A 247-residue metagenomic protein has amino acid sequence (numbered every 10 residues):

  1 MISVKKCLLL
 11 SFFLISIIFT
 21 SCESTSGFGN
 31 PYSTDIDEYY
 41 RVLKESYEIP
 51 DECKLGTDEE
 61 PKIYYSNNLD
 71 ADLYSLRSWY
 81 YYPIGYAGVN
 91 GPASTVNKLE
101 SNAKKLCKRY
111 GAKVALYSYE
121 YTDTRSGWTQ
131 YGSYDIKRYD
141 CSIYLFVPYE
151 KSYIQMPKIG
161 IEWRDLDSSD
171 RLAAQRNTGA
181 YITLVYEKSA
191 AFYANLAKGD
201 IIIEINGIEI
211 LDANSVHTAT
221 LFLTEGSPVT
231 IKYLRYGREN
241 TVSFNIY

Functional and structural regions predicted by a protein language model:
I18-S21: C-terminal motif of bacterial Sec signal peptides marking the signal peptidase cleavage site
E23-T25: Bacterial signal peptide processing site
P31-A87, N177: Compositionally biased P/S/T/G-rich terminal and signal peptide-adjacent segments that lie outside catalytic cores
A115-Y117, A191-N214: Conserved PDZ fold ligand-binding element
Y117-Q155, L166-S168, L172, A197 (+2 more regions): Surface-exposed short loop/turn segments
Y144-A180, L184, F222, S243: PDZ/PDZ-like peptide-tail recognition elements
P148-K151, K158-G160, I203, H217-Y247: PDZ-domain C-terminal substructure recognizer with occasional recognition of PDZ-binding tails
A173-R176, A190-I201, F222-T224: A short glycine-leucine-enriched loop at secondary-structure breakpoints that most characteristically corresponds
